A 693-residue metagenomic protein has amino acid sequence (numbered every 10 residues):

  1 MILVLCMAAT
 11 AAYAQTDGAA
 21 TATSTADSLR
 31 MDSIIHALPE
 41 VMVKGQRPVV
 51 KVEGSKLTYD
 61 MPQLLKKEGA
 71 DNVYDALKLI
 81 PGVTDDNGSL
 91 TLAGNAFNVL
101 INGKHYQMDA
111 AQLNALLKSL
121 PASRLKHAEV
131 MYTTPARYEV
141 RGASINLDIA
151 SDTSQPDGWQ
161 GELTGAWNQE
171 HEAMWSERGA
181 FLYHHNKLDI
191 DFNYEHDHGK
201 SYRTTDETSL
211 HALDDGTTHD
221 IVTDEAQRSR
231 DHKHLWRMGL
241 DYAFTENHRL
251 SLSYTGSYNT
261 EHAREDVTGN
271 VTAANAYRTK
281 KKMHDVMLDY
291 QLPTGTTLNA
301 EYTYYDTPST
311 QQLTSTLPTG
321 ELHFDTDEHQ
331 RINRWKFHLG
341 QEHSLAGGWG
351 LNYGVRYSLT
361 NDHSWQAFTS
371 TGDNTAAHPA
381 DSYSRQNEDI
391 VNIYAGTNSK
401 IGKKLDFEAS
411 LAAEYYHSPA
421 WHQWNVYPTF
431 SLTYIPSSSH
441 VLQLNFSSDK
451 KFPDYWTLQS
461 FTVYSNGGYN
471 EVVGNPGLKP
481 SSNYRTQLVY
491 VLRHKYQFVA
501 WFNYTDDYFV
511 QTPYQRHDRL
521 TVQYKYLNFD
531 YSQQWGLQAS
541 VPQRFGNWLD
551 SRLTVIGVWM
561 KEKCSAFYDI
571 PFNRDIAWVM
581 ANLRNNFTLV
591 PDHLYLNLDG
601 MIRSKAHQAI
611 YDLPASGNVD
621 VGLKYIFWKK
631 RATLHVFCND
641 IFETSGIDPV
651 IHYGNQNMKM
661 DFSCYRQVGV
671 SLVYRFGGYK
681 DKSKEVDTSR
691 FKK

Functional and structural regions predicted by a protein language model:
T16-L65, D85-N87, G94-A96, Y132: Short, acidic, small-residue-rich periplasmic hinge/interaction motif at the N-terminus of Gram-negative outer-membrane
L29, V73-A76, L113-A115, V140-T164 (+1 more regions): N-terminal periplasmic accessory domains that precede and gate Gram-negative outer-membrane beta-barrel machines
V50, Y74-D109: Extracytoplasmic beta-strand/coil segments of soluble accessory domains associated with Gram-negative outer-membrane
Y106-Y132: Short acidic/polar hinge/loop motifs at secondary-structure boundaries that mediate gating or recognition
L188, K233-N259, A276-P428, I435-S439 (+3 more regions): Face-selective signature of the C-terminal outer-membrane beta-barrel domain
K450-V499, Y504, Y524-G536, V541-R544 (+1 more regions): Outer-membrane beta-barrel signature, preferentially recognizing the C-terminal barrel domain of Gram-negative
N528-K605: Gram-negative outer-membrane beta-barrel transporters
D575-K693: Conserved C-terminal beta-signal and adjacent last beta-strands/turns of outer-membrane beta-barrel proteins
